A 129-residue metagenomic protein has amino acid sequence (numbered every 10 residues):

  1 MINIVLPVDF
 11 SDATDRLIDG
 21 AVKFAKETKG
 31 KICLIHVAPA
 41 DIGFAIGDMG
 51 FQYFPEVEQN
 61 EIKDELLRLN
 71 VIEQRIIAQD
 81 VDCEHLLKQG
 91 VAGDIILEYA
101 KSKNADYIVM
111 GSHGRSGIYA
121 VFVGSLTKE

Functional and structural regions predicted by a protein language model:
I2-Q52: Small/aliphatic-rich secondary-structure junction motif
N3, K23, E27, E98-E129: Gly/Ser-rich helix-loop-strand patches that form or flank binding pockets for ribonucleotide-derived cofactors
D9, G90, S112-R115: Histidine-centered beta-alpha loop that forms part of the nucleotide-sugar donor binding/catalytic region in diverse
V22, L66, N70-A78: Class I S-adenosyl-L-methionine
E27, Q74-I108: Structural beta-alpha unit
D41-I42, G93-I95, G117: Generic structural signal for helix capping and beta-alpha/helix-loop junctions
Q52-L67: A short acidic, glycine-rich active-site loop that binds or catalyzes chemistry on phosphate/adenosine moieties
